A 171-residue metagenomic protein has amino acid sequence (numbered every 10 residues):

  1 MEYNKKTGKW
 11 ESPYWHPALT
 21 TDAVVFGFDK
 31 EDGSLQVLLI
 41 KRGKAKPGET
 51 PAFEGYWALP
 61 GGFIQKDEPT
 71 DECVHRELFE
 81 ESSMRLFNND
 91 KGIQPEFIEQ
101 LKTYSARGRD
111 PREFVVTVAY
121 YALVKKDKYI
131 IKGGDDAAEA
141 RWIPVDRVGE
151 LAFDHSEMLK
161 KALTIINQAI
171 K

Functional and structural regions predicted by a protein language model:
E2-L59, D71: N-terminal strand-loop-strand
F63-I170: Unchanged
